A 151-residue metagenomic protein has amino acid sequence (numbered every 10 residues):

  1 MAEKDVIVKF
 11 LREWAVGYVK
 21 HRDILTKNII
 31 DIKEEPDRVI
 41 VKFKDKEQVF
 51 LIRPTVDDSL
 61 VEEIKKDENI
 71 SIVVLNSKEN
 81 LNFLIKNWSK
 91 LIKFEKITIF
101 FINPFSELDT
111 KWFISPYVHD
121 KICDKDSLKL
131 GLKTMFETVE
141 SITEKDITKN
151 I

Functional and structural regions predicted by a protein language model:
M1-D37, V41-K44: Acidic-basic catalytic patches of nuclease active cores, encompassing PD-(D/E)XK and other metal-cofactor nuclease
M1-K4, V8, V74-S77, K121 (+1 more regions): Intrinsic-disorder-associated interaction segments
G17, H21, D67, T138 (+1 more regions): Surface-exposed polar/charged interaction patches
N28-I32, V41-D45, V49-R53, I70 (+3 more regions): Generic preference for hydrophobic/aromatic residues in regular secondary structure cores
Q48-S106: Catalytic cores of nucleic-acid endonucleases
I85-I151: Non-catalytic C-terminal interaction segments of nucleic acid-processing enzymes
